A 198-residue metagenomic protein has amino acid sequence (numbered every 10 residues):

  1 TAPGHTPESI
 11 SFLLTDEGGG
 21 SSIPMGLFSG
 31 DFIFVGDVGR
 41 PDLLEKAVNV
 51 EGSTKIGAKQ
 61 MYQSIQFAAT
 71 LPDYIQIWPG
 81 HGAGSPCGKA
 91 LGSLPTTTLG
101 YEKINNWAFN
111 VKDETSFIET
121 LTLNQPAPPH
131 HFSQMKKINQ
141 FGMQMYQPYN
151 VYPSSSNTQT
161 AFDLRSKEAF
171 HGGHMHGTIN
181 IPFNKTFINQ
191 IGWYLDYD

Functional and structural regions predicted by a protein language model:
T1-H5: Short Gly/Pro-enriched turn/cap motifs at secondary-structure boundaries
T6-A127: Metallo-beta-lactamase
T54, A58, T70-P72, P86-D198: Cytosolic catalytic domains that perform sulfur/thiol-centered chemistry
